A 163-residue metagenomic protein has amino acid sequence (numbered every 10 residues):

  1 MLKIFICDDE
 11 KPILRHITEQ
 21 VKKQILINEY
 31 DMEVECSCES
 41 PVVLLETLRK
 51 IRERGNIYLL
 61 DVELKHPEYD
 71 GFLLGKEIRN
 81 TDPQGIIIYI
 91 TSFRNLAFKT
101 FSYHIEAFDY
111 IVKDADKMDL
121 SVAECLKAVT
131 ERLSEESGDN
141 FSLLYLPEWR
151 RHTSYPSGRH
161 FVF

Functional and structural regions predicted by a protein language model:
L2-K22: Conserved acidic segment of CheY-like receiver
I4, V34-E35, I87: Hydrophobic/aromatic residues located in beta-strands of well-ordered beta-sheets within soluble catalytic
R15-I25, L44-L45, L74-G75, A97: Short, well-ordered amphipathic alpha-helices
T18-E19, E33-I57: Acidic, metal-coordinating helix/loop segments flanking the phosphotransfer/catalytic sites of two-component signaling
Q24-D31, D82: Short helix-capping segments at alpha-helix termini
Y30, E53, I105, Y155-G158: Structured loop/turn residues at beta-strand edges in well-structured enzyme cores
G55-S134: CheY-like receiver
A123-F163: Conserved binding/recognition cores within well-folded domains
